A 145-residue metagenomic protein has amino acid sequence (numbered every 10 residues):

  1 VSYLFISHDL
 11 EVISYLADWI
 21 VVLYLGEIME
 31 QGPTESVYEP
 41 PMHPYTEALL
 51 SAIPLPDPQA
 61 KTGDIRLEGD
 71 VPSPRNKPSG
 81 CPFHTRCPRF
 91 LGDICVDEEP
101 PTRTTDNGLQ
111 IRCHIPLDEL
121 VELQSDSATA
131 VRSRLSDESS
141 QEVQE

Functional and structural regions predicted by a protein language model:
S7-H8: H-loop/switch region of ABC-family ATPase nucleotide-binding domains
I13-Y15: A short, surface-exposed alpha-helical micro-motif characterized by mixed small hydrophobic and charged/polar residues
W19, Q31: Short, glycine/charged-rich "phosphate-handling" switch motifs in NTP-dependent and phosphotransfer domains
L23: Catalytic metal- and UDP-sugar-binding loop of GT-A-like glycosyltransferases, i.e., residues flanking the conserved
T34-E138: Charged, flexible cofactor/metal-binding loops and thiol motifs
S140-E145: Long, low-complexity, intrinsically disordered segments
